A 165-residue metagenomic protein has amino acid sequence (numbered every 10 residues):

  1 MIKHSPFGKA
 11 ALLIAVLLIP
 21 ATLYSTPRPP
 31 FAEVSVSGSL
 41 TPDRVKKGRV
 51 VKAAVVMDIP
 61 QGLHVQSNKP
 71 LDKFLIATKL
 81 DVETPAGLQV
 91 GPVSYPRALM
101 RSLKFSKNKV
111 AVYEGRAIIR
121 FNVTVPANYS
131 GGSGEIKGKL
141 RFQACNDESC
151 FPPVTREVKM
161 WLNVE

Functional and structural regions predicted by a protein language model:
I2-L12: Bacterial N-terminal signal peptides that target proteins for export
H4, A21-Y24: Serine/threonine-rich, low-complexity intrinsically disordered segments
A10-T22: Bacterial N-terminal signal peptides
Y24-E165: Extracellular/lumen-exposed scaffold segments
